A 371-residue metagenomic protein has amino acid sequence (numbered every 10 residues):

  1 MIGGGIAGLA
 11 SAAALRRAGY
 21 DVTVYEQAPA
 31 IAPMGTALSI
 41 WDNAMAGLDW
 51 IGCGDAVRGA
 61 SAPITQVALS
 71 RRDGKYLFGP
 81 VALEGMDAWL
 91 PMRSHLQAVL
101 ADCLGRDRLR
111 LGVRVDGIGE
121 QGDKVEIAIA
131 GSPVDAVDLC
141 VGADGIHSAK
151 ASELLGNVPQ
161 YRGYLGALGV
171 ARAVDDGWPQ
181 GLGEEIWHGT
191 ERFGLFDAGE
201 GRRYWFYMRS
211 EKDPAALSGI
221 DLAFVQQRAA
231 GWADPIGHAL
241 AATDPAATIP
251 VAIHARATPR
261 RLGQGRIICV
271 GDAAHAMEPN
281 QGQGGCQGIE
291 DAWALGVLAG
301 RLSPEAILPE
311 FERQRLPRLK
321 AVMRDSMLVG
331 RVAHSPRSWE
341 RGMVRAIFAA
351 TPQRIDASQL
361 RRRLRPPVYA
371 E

Functional and structural regions predicted by a protein language model:
G4-R17, D21-P29, V141-G142, A167 (+1 more regions): Conserved mid-domain beta->alpha element of the FAD-binding
R16, W41-V170, K212-Q226, R365-E371: Conserved N-terminal helical subregion
I31, L83-L90, G282-G285: Glycine-rich "substrate-gating" loop/helix at the edge of Rossmann-like oxidoreductase active sites
F78-Q97, K124, G131, D135 (+1 more regions): Conserved FAD/dinucleotide-binding core of flavoprotein oxidoreductases
H147-S148, L168, E191-G194, A274-H275: Histidine-centered metal-chelating micro-motifs
A333-Q353: C-terminal domain-closing interface element
F348-E371: C-terminal auxiliary extensions adjacent to catalytic cores
